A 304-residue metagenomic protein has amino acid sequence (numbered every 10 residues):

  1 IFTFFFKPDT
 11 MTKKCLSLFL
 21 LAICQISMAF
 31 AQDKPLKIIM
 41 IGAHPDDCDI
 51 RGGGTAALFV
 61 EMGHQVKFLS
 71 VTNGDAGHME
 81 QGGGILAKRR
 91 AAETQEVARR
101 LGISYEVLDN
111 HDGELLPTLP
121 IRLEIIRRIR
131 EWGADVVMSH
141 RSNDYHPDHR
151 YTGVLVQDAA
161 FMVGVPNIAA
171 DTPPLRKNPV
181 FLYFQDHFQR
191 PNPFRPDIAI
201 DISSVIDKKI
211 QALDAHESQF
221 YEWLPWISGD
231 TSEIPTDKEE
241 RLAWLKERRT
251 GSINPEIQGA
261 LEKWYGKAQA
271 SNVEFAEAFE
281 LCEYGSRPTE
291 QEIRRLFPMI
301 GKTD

Functional and structural regions predicted by a protein language model:
I1-T10: Short, Lys/Arg-enriched N-terminal segments with co-localized hydrophobic residues within the first ~10-30 amino acids
S17-S27: Bacterial N-terminal signal peptides
A22, N167-A170, L175-K177, N192 (+1 more regions): C-terminal accessory domains and tails appended to enzymatic cores
F30-W132, V154, M162, T172: Active-site rim/loop-helix segments in enzyme catalytic domains that contact anionic ligands
H64, R176-P179: A short helix->loop->beta-strand "cap" motif at the edges of active sites that frequently abuts
I125-N143, P147, T152: Proline-aspartate-enriched helix->loop->beta-strand connector
M138-S139, V163-I168: Conserved nucleotide-sugar donor-interacting segment of glycosyltransferase catalytic cores, predominantly GT-B
P147-V163: Short Gly/Thr/Asp-enriched flexible loops that form oxyanion-binding sites at enzyme active sites
